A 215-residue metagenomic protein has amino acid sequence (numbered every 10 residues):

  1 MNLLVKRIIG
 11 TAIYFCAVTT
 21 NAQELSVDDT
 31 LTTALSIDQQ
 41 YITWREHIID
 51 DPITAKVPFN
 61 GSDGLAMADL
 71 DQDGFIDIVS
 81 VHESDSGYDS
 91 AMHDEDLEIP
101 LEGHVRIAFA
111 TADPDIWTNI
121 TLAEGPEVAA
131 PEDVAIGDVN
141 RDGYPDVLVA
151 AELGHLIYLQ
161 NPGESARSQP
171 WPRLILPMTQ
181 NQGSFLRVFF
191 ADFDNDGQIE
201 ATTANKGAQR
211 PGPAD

Functional and structural regions predicted by a protein language model:
M1-I9: Bacterial N-terminal signal peptides that target proteins for export
I9-T11, E164: N-terminal processing/targeting junctions
A12-N21: Hydrophobic h-region of N-terminal signal peptides that target proteins for export in Gram-negative bacteria
A22-D215: Beta-propeller-forming repeat regions
